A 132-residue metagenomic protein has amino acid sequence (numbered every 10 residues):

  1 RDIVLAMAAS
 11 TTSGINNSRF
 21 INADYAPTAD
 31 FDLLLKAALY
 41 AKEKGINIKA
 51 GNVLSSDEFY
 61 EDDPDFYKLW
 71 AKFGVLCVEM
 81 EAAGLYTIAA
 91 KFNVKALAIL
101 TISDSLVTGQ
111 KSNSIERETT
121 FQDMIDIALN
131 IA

Functional and structural regions predicted by a protein language model:
R1-A132: Glycine-rich phosphate- or other oxyanion-binding loops that anchor nucleotides, phosphorylated ligands
